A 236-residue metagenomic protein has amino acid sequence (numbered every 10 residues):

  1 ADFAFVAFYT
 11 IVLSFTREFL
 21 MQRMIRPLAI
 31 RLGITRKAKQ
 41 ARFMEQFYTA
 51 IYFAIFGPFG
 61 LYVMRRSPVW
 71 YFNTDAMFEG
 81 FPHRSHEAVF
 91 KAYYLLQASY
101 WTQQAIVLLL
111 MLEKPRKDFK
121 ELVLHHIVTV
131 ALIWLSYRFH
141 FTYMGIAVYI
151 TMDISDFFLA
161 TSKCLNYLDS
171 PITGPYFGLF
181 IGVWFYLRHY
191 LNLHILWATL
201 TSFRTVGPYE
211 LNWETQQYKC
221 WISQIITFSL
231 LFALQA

Functional and structural regions predicted by a protein language model:
A1-Y143, K163-W184, Y190-F232, A236: Membrane-helix and juxtamembrane interface regions of eukaryotic multi-pass membrane proteins
Y149-D153, I181-F185: Transmembrane helix-bundle signature of multi-pass membrane transporters/permeases
T151-S162: Alpha-helical transmembrane segments and their membrane-interface exit regions
